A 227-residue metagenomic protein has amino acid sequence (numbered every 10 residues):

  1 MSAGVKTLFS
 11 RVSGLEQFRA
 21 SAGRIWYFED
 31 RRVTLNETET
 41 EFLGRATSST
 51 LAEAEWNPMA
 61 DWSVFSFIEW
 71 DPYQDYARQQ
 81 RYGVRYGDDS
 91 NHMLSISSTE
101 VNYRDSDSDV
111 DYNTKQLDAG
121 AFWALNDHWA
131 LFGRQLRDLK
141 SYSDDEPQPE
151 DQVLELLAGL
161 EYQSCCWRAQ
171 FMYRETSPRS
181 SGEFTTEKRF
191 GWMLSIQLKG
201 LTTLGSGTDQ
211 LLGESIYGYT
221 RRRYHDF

Functional and structural regions predicted by a protein language model:
M1-F227: Outer-membrane beta-barrel translocator/pore domains, especially the C-terminal barrels of Gram-negative outer-membrane
